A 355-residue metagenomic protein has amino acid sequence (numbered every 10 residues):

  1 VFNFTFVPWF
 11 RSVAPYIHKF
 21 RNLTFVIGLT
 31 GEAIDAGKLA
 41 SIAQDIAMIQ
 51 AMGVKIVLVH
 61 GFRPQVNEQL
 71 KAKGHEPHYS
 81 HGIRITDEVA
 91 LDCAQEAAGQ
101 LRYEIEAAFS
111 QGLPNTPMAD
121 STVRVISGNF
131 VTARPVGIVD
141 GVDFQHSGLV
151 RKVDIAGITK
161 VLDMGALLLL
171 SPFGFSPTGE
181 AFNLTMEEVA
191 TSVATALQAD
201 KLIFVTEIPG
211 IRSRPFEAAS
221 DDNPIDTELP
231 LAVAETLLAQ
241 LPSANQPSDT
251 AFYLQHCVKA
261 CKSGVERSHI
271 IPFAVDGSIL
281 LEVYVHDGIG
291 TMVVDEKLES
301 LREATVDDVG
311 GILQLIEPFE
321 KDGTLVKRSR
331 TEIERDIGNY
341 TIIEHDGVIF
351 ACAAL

Functional and structural regions predicted by a protein language model:
V1-R267, F273, R302-G311, E320 (+1 more regions): Nucleotide/pyrophosphate-binding catalytic subdomain
V13-P15, G290, A353: Short beta-strand/turn micro-motifs at beta-sheet edges
R267-S268, V275-L281: Active-site or pore-adjacent capping/gating segments
E282-V306: Conserved N-terminal entry element of GNAT/NAT acetyltransferase domains
Q314-K327: Helix-loop element at the rim of GNAT/NAT acetyltransferase active sites that forms part of the acceptor-substrate
K327, Y340-I342: Conserved, compact domain cores that house catalytic/ligand-binding motifs in diverse enzymes and effector modules
T331-I337: Short loop/turn motifs at secondary-structure junctions and domain boundaries
I342, V348-L355: Conserved beta-strand in the GNAT
